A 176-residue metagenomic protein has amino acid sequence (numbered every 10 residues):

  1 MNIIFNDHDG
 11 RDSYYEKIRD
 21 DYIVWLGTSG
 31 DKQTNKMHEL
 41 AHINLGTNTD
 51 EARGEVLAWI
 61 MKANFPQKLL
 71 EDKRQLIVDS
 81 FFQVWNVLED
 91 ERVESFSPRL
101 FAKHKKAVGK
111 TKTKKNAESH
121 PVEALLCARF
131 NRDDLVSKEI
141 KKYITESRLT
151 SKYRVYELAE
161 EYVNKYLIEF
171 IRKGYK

Functional and structural regions predicted by a protein language model:
M1-K176: Short, functionally important secondary-structure microenvironments
